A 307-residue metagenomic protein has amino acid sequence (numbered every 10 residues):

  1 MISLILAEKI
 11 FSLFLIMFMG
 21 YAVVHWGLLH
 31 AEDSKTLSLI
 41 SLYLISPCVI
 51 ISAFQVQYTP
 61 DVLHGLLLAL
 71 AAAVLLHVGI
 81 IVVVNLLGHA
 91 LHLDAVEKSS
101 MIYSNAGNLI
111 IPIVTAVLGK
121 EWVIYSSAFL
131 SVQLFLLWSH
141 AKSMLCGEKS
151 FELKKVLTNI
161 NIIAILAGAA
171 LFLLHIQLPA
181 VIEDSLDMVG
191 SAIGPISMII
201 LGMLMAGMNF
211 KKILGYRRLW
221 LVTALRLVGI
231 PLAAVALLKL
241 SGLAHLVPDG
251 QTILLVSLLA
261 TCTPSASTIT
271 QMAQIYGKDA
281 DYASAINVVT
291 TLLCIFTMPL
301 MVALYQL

Functional and structural regions predicted by a protein language model:
M1-L307: Alpha-helical transmembrane segments of multi-pass small-molecule/ion transporters
